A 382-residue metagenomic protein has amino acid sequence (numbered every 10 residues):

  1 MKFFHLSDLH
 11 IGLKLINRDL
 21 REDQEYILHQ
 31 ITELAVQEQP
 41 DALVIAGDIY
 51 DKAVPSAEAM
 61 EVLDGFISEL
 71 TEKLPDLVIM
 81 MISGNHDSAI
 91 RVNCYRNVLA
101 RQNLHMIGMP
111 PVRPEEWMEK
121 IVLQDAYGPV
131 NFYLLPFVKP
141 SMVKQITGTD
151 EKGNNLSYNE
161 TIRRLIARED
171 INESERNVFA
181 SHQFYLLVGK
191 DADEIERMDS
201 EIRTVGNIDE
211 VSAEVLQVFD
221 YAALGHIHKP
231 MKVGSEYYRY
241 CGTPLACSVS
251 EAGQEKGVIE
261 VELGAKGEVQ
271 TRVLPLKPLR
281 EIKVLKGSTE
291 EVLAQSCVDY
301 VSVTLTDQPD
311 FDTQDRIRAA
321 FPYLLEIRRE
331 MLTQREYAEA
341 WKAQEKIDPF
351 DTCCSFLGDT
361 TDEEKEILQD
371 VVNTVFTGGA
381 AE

Functional and structural regions predicted by a protein language model:
M1-S68, P75-D76, N373-T374, G378-E382: N-terminal active-site segment of His-dependent metallophosphoesterases
L6-S7, L43-G47, V78-N85, H105-P110 (+3 more regions): Active-site neighborhood of phospho(di)ester-bond hydrolases with catalytic His/Asp-centered motifs
G12-L13, D51-V54, I82-N93, R113-W117 (+4 more regions): Active-site environment of divalent metal-dependent phosphoester hydrolases
I16, I49-I67, S83-Q102, M106-G108 (+2 more regions): Metal-dependent catalytic neighborhoods of phosphoester/phosphodiester hydrolases
P40-E58, P75-I90, F184-N207: Active-site neighborhood of divalent metal-dependent phosphoester/pyrophosphate hydrolases
Q102-T204, P244: Conserved catalytic scaffold of divalent metal-dependent phosphoesterases
L187-V269: Conserved beta-sheet core of the metallophosphoesterase superfamily
E262-E382: Accessory, non-catalytic peripheral segments of nucleic-acid enzymes
